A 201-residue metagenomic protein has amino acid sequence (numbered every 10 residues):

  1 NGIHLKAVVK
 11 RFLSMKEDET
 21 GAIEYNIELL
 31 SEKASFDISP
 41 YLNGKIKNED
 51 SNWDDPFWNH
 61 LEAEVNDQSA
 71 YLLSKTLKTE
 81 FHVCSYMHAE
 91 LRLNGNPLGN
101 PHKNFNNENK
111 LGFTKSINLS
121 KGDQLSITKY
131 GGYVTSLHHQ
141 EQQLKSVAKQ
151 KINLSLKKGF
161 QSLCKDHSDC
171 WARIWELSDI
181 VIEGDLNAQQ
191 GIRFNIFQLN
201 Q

Functional and structural regions predicted by a protein language model:
N1-Q201: Acidic/polar, glycine-enriched structural segments that form the non-catalytic walls/loops of the carbohydrate-binding
